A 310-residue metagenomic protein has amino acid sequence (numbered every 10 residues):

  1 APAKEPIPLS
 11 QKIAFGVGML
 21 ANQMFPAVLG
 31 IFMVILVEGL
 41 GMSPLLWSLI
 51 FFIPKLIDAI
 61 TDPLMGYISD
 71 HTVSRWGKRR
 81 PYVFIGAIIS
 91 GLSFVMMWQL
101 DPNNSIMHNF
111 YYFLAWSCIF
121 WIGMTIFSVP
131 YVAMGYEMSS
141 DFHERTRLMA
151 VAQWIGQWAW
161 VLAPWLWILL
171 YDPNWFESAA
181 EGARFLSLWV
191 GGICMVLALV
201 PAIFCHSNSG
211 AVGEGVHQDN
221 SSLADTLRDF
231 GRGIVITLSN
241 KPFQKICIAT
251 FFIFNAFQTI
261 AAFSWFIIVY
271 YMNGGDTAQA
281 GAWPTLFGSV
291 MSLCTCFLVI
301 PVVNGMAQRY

Functional and structural regions predicted by a protein language model:
A1-Y310: Membrane-embedded alpha-helical bundles of multi-pass transporters/translocases, especially carrier/permease families
